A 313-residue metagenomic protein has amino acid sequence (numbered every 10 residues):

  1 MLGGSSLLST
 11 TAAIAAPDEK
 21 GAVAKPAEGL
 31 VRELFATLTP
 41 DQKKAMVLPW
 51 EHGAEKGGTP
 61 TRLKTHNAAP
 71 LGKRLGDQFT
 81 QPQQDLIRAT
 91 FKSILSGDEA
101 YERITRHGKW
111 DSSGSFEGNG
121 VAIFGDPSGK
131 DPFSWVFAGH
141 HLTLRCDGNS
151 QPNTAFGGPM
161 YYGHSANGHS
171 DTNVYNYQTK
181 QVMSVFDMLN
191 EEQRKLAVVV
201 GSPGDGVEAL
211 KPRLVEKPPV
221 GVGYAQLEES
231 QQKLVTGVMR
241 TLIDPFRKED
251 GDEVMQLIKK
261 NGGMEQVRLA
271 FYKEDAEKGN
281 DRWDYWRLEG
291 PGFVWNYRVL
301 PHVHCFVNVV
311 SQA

Functional and structural regions predicted by a protein language model:
M1-A15: N-terminal export signals
A16-A313: A cross-kingdom marker for long, charged
